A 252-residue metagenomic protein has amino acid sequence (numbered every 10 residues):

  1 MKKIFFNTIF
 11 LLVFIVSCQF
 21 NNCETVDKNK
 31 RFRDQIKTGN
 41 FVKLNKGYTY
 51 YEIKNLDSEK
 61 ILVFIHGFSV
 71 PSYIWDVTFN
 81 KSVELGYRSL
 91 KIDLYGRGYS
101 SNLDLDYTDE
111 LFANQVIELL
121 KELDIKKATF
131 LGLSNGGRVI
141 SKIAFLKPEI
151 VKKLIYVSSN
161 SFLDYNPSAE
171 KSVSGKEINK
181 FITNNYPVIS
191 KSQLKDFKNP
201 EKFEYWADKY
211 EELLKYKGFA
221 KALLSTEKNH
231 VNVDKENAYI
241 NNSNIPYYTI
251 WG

Functional and structural regions predicted by a protein language model:
M1-K60, E84-Y87, K126: Alpha/beta-hydrolase fold catalytic core
T38, L44-G47, E52, E84 (+1 more regions): Active-site loop/oxyanion-hole signature of alpha/beta-hydrolase fold enzymes
G47, K54-Y99: Conserved HGGG/HGGXW glycine-rich cap/lid loop of the alpha/beta-hydrolase fold
H66-F68, A128, G132-G137: Conserved alpha/beta-hydrolase "nucleophile elbow" surrounding the catalytic nucleophile
I74-D76, S100-D106, Y165-P167: Conserved catalytic-core motifs of eukaryotic protein kinase domains, centered on the activation segment
R138, K142-L146, K153-N184: Flexible "cap/lid" loop of the alpha/beta hydrolase fold
Y165-K171, T183-N241: Conserved alpha/beta-hydrolase catalytic His-Asp/Glu region
N242-S243, T249-W251: Short beta-strand/loop motif that positions the catalytic acidic residue of the alpha/beta-hydrolase fold
